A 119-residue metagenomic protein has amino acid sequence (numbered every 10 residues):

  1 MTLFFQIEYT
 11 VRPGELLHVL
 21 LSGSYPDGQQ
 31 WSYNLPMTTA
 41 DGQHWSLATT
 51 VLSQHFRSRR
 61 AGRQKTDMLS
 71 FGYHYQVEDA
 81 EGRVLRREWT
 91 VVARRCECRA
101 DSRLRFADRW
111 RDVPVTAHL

Functional and structural regions predicted by a protein language model:
T2-E8: A short, amphipathic beta-strand motif
F4, D27-G28, T116: Intrinsically disordered, low-complexity regions enriched for glutamine and histidine
T10-M68, Q76-S102: Aromatic-rich carbohydrate-binding modules that target alpha-glucans
S102-L119: Compositionally biased low-complexity segments at domain edges in trafficked proteins and select soluble regulators
